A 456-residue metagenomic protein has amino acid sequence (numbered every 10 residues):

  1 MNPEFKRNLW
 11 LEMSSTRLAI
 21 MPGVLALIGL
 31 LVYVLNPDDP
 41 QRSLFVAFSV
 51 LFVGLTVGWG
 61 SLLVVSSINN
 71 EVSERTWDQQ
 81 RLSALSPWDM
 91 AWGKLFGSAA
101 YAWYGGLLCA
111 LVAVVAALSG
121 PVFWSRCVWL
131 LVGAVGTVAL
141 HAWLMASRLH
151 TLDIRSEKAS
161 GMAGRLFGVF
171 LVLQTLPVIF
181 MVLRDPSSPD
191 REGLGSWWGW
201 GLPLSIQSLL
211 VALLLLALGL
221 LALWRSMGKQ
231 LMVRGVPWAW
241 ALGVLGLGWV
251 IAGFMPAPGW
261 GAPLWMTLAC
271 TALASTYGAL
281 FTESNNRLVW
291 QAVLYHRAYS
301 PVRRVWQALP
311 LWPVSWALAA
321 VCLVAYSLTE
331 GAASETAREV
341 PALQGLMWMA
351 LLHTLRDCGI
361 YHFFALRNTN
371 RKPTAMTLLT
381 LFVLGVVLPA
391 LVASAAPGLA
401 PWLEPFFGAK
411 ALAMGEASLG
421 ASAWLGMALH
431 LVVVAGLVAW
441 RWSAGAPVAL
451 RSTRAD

Functional and structural regions predicted by a protein language model:
M1-E74, G93-D456: Hydrophobic alpha-helical transmembrane segments of membrane proteins
Q79-W88: Short helix-to-coil transition segments within interhelical loops that connect adjacent transmembrane helices
